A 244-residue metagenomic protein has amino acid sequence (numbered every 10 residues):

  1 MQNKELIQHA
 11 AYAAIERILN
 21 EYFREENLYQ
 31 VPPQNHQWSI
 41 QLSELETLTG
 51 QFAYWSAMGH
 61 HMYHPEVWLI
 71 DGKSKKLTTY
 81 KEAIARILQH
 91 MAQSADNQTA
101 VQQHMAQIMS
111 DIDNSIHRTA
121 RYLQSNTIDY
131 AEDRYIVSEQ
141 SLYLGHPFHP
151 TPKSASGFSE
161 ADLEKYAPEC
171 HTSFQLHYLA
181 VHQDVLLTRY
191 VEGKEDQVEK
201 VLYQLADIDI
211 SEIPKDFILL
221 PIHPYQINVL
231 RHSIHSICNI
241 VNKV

Functional and structural regions predicted by a protein language model:
M1-V244: Nucleotide/phosphate-binding site architecture used for ATP/NTP-dependent chemistry
